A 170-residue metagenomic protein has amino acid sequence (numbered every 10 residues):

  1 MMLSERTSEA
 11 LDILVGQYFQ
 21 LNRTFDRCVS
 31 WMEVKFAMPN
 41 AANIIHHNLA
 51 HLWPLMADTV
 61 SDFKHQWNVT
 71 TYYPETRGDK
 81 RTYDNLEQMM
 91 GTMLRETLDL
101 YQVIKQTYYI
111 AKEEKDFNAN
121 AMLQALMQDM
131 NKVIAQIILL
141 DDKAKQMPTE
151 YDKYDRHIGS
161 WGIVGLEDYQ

Functional and structural regions predicted by a protein language model:
M1-Q170: Iron-associated oxidoreductase/ferritin-like identity signal
